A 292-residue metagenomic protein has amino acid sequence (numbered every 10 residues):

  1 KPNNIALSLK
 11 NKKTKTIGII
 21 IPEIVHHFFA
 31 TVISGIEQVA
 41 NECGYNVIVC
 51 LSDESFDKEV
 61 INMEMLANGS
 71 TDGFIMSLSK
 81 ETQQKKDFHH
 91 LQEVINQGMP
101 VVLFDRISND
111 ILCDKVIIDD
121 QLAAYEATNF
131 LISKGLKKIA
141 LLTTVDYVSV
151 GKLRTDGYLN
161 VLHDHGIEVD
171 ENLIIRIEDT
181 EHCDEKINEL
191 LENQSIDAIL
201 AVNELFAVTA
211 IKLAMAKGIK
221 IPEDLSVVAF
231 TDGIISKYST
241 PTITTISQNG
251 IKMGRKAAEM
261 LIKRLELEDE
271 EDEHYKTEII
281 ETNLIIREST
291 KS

Functional and structural regions predicted by a protein language model:
K1-K15, K291: N-terminal helix-turn-helix DNA-binding module of bacterial transcription factors
K12-N129, L191-E192: Alpha-helical recognition/docking segments in bacterial nutrient-uptake and carbohydrate-utilization systems
F28-E42, A123-A127, S149-E168, T209 (+2 more regions): Short, solvent-exposed amphipathic alpha-helices that sit in or adjacent to ligand/effector-binding or catalytic
A40-L51, L141, L159-C183: Short beta-strand elements in bilobed, periplasmic/extracellular small-molecule ligand-binding domains
D114-L141, D156, N160, T180-N188 (+2 more regions): Hydrophobic alpha-helical segments within soluble ligand-binding/sensing domains
Y125-I167, E270, H274-T290: An alpha-beta-alpha
K138, V169-L173, I221-V227: Short acidic capping loops at alpha-helix termini that bridge into adjacent secondary structure
D184-S292: Flexible loop/turn connectors
